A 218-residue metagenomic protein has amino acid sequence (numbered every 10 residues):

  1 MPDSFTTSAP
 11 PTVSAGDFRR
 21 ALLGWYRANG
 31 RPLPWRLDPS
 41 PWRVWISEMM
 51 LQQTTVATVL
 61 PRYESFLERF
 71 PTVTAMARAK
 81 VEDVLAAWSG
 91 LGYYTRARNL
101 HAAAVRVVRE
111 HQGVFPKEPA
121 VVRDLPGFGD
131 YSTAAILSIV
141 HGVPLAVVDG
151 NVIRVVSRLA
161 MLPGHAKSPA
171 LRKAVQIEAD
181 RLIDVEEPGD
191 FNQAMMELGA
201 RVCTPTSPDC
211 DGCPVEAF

Functional and structural regions predicted by a protein language model:
P2, V13-S14, R20-F218: Catalytic cores of DNA base-excision repair glycosylases
T7: Residues lining hydrophobic/aromatic ligand-binding pockets adjacent to catalytic sites
